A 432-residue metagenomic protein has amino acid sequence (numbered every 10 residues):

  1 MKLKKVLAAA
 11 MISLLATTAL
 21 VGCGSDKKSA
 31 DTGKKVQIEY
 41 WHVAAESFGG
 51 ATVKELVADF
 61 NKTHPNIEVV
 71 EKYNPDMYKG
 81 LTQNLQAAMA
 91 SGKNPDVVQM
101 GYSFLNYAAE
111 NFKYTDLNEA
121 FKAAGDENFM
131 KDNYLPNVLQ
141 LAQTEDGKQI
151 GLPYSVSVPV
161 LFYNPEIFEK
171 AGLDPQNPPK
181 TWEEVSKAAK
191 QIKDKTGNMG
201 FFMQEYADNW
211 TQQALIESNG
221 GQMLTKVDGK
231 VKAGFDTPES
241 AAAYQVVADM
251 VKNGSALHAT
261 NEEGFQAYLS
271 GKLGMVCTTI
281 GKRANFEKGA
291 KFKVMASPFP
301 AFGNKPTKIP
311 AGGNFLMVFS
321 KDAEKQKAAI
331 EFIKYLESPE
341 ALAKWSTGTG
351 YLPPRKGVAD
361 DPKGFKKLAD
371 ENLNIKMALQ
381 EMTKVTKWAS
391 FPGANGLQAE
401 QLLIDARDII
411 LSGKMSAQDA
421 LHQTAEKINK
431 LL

Functional and structural regions predicted by a protein language model:
M1-E39, K62, A123, D419-L432: Short, low-complexity disordered leader/linker segments with a strong preference for bacterial N-terminal type II
A44, D59, Y114-K122, G281-A284 (+1 more regions): Mature extracytoplasmic/periplasmic domains
D59, T63-Y134, K170-G172, G274-M275 (+2 more regions): Extracytoplasmic "Venus flytrap"/periplasmic binding protein-like
K62-T63, E68, A87, S91 (+6 more regions): Extracytoplasmic/periplasmic substrate-recognition and gating elements
Y102-V158, S186, D194-T196, A214-L215 (+3 more regions): Hinge/lid segment of periplasmic solute-binding proteins
T144-Y154, P159, E169, E183-K232 (+1 more regions): Extracytoplasmic/periplasmic solute-binding protein
S186-Q191, G229-H258: Glycine-centered hinge/linker elements that transmit conformational signals in sensory and ligand-binding systems
P310, L373-K427: C-terminal capping/gating helix-and-loop segments adjacent to ligand/active sites or protein-protein/ligand interfaces
